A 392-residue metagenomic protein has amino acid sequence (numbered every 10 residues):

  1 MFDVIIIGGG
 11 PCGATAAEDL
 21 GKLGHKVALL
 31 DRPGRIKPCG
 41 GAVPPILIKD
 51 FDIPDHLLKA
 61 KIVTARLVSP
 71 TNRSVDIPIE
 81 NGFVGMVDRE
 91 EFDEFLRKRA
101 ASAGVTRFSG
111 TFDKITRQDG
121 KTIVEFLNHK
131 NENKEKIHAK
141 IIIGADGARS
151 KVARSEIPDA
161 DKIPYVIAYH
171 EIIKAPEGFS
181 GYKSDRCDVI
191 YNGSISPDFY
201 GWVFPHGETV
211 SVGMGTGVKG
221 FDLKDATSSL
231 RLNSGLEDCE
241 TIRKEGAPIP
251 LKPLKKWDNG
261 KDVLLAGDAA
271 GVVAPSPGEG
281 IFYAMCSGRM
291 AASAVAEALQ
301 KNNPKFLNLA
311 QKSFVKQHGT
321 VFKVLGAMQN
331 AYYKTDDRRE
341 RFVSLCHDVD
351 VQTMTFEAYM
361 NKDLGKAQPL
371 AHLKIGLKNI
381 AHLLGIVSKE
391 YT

Functional and structural regions predicted by a protein language model:
M1-G10: Beta1/beta-strand and adjacent pyrophosphate-binding region of the FAD-binding site in flavoprotein oxidoreductases
I5, E18-C39: Glycine-rich FAD pyrophosphate-binding loop
G13-A14: N-terminal Rossmann-fold NAD(P) dinucleotide-binding loop
I46-R97, G110: A conserved beta-strand/loop capping segment in the N-terminal third of enzymes that catalyze redox or closely related
R99-D238: Predominantly flavin-linked oxidoreductase catalytic cores and closely associated redox partners
K114, V218-V295, Q300: FAD/FMN-dependent oxidoreductases across multiple families
A296-T392: C-terminal helical "tail/cap" subdomain of flavin- and related membrane-associated enzymes
